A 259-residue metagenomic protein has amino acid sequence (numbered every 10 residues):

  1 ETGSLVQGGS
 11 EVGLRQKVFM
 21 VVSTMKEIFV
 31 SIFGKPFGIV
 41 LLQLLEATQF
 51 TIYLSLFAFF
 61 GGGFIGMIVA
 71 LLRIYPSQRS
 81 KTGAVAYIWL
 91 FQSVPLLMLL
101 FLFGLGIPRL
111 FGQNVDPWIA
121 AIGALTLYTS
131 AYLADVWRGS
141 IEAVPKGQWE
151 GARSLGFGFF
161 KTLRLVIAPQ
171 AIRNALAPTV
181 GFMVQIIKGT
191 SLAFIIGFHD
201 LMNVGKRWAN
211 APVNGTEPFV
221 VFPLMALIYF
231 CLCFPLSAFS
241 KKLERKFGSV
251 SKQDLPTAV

Functional and structural regions predicted by a protein language model:
G3-V259: Transmembrane alpha-helices and adjacent helix-loop boundaries
